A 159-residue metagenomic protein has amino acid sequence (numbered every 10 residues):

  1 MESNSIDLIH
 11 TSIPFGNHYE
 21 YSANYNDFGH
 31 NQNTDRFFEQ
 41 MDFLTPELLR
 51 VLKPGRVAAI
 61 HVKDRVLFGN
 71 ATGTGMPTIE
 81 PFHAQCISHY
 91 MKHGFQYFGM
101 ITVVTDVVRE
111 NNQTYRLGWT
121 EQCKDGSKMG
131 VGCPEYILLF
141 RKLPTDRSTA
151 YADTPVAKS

Functional and structural regions predicted by a protein language model:
M1-S159: Core catalytic lobe of class I
